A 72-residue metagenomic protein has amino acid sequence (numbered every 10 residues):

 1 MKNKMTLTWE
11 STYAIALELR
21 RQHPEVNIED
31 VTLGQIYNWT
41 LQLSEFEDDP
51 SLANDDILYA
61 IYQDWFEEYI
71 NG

Functional and structural regions predicted by a protein language model:
K2-G72: A charge-rich, low-complexity, intrinsically flexible signal that marks solvent-exposed coils, linkers, repeats
